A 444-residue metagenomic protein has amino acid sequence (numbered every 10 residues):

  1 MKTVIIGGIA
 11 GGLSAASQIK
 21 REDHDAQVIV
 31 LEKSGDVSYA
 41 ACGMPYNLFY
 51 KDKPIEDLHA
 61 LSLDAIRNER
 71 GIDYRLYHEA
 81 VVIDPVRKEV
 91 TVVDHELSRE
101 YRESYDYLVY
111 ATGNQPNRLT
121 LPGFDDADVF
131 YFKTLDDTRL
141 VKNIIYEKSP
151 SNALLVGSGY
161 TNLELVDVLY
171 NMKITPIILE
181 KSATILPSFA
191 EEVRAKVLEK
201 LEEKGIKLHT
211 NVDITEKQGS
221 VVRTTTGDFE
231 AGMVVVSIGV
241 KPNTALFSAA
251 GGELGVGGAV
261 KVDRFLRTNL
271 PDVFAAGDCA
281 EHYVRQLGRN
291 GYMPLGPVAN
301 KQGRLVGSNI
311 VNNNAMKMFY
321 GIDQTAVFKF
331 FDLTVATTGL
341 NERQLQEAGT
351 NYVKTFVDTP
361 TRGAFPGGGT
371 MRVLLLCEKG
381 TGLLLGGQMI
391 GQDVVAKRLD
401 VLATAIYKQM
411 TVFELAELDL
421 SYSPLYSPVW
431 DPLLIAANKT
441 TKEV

Functional and structural regions predicted by a protein language model:
M1-D73, Y160, V166-F189: Beta1-alpha1 glycine-rich phosphate/pyrophosphate-binding loop at the start of Rossmann-like nucleotide-binding domains
I5-I6, E103-G113, F229-G239, G303 (+1 more regions): Short hydrophobic core segments
I6-A10, R21-D25, K33-S34, N314 (+2 more regions): Flexible, glycine-rich terminal cap/loop adjacent to redox cofactors in electron-transfer oxidoreductases
D25-Q27, E69-E96, E103, N171-R264: A Rossmann-like FAD-binding core segment of flavoenzymes
H59, N152-L154, Y160-T215, L295-V298 (+2 more regions): Rossmann-like dinucleotide-binding cores of NAD(P)H-dependent redox enzymes
Y110-M172, K207, V262-R264: Glycine-rich dinucleotide-binding loop and its adjacent helix/turn
D125-Y146, V221, D228-L305, V401 (+1 more regions): FAD-site-proximal beta/loop scaffold in flavoenzymes
V262, A276-N341, Y426-V444: A conserved FAD-binding loop/helix module that cradles the flavin
